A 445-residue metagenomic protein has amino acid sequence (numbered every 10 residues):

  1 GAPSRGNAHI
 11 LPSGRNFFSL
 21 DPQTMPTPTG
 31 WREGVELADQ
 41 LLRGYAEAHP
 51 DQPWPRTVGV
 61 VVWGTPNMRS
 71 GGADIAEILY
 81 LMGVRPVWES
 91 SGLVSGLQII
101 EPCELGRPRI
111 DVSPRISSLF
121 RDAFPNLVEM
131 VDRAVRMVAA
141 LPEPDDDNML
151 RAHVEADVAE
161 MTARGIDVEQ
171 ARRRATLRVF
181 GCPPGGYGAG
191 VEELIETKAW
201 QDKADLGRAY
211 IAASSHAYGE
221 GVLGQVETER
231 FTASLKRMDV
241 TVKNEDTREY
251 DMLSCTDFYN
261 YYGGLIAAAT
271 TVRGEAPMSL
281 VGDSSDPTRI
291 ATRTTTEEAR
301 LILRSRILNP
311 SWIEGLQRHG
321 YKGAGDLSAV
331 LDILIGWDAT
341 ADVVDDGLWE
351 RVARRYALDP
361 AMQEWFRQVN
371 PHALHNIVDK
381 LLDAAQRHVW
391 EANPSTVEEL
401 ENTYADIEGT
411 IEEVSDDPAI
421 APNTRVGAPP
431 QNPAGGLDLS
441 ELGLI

Functional and structural regions predicted by a protein language model:
G1-I445: Ligand/cofactor-recognition surfaces for anionic moieties
